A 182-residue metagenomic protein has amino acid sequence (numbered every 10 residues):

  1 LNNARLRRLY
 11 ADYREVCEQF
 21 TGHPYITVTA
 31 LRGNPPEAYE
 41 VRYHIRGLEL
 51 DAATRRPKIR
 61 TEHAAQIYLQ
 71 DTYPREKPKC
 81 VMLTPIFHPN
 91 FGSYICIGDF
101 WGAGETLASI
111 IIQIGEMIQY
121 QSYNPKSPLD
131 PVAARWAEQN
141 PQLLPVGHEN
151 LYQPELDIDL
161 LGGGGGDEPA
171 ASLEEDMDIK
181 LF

Functional and structural regions predicted by a protein language model:
L1-E62, D71-F182: UBC/E2-like fold recognition across ubiquitin and ubiquitin-like conjugation systems, capturing catalytically active
